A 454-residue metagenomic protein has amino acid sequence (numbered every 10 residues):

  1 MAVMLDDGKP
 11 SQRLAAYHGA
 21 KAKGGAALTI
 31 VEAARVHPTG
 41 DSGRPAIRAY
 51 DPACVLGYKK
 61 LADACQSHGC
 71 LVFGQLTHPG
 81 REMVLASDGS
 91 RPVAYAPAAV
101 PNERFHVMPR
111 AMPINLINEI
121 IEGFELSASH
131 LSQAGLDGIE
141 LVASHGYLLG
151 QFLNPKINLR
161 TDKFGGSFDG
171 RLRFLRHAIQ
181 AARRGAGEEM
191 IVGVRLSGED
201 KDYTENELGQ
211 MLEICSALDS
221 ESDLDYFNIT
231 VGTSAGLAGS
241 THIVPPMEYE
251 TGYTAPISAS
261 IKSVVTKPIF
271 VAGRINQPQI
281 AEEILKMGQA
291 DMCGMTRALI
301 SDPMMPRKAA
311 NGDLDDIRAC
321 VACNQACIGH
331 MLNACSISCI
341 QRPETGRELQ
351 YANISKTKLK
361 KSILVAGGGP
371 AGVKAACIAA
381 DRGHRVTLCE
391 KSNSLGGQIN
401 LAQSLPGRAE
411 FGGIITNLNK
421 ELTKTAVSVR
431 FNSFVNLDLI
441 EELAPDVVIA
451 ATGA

Functional and structural regions predicted by a protein language model:
M1-A366, P370, K374-V386, S394 (+1 more regions): Flavin-dependent oxidoreductase catalytic cores
E282-G294, L299-I300, M304, A409 (+4 more regions): C-terminal structured "cap/appendage" subdomains that terminate the fold
C323-C327, M331, S428-A454: FAD-binding core/adjacent interface of flavoenzyme oxidoreductases
V365-S428, N432: Beta1-alpha1 glycine-rich phosphate/pyrophosphate-binding loop at the start of Rossmann-like nucleotide-binding domains
